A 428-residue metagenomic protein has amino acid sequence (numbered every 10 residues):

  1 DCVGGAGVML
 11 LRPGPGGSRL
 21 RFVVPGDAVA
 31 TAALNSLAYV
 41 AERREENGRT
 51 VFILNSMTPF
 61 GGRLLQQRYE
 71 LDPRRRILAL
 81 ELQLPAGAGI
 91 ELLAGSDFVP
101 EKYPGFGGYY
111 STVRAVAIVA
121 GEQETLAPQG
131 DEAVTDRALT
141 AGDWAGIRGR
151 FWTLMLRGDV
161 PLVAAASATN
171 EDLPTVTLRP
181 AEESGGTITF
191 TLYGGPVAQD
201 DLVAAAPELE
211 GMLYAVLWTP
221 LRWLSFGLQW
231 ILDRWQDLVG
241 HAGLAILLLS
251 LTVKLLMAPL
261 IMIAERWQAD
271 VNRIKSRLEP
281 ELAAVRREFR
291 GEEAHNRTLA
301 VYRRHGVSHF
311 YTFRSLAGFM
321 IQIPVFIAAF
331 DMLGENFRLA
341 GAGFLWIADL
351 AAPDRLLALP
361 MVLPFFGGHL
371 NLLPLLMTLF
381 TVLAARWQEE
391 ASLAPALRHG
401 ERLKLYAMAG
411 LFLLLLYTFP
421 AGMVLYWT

Functional and structural regions predicted by a protein language model:
D1-M212: Soluble non-transmembrane domains of integral membrane proteins
L82, G107, P180-T428: Helix-loop-helix
